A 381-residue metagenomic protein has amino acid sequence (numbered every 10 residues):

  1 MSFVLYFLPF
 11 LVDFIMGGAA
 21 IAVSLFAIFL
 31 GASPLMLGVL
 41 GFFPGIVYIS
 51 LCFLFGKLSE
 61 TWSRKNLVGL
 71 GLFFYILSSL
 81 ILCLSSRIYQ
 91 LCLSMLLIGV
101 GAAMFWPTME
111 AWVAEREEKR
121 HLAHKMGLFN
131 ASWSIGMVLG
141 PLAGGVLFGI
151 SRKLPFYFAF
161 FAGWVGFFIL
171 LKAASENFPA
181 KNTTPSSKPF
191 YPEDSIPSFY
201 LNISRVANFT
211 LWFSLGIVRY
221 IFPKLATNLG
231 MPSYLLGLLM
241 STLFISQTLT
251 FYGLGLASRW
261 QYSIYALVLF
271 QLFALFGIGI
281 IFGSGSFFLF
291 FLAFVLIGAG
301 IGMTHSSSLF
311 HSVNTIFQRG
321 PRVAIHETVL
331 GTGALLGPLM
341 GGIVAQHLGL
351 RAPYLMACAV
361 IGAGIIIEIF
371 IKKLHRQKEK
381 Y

Functional and structural regions predicted by a protein language model:
M1-G45, L201-I203, A207-L229, L236: Helix-loop boundary and gating motifs at the non-cytosolic
C52-S63, F148, T250-Y262, A345: Helix-to-loop junctions at the C-terminal end of transmembrane segments in multipass secondary transporters
N66-L80, Y265-G279, C358: Structural signature of the two symmetry-related core transmembrane helices
L96-S132: Cytoplasmic helix-loop-helix junction between adjacent transmembrane helices in 12-TM secondary transporters
M104-E117, G302-I316: Intracellular juxtamembrane helix-capping segments at the cytosolic ends of symmetry-related transmembrane helices
P155-L171, Y354-I369: Symmetry-related core transmembrane helices of the 12-TM Major Facilitator Superfamily/SLC fold
I264-H305: C-terminal transmembrane helical hairpin of 12-TM major facilitator-type secondary transporters
G320-Q346: A late C-terminal transmembrane helix in Major Facilitator Superfamily
